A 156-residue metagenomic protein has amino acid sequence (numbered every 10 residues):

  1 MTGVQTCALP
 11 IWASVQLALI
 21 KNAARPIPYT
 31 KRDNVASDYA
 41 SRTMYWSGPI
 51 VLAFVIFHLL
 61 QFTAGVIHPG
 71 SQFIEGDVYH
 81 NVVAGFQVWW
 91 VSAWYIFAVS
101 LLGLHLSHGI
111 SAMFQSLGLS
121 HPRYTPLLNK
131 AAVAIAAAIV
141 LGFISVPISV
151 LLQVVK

Functional and structural regions predicted by a protein language model:
T2-G3, C7-L9: Short, small-residue-biased leader/transition segments that mark boundaries at the very start of proteins
P10, H58, H105: Divalent metal-coordination and catalytic microenvironments
V15-Y39, V66-F73, I110-K130, V154-V155: Membrane-interfacial helix termini and the short, flexible loops that connect transmembrane helices in multi-pass
A18, T43-Q72: Transmembrane alpha-helix/helix-exit interface in multi-pass inner-membrane proteins
R32-A53, L127-V140: Interfacial and helix-entry/exit segments of alpha-helical transmembrane bundles in multi-pass inner-membrane proteins
Q61, Q87-G109: Alpha-helical transmembrane segments of helical membrane proteins, especially in multi-pass transport, channel
A64-V88: Membrane-interface interhelical connector segments
G142-K156: Juxtamembrane boundary at the C-terminal end of a transmembrane helix
